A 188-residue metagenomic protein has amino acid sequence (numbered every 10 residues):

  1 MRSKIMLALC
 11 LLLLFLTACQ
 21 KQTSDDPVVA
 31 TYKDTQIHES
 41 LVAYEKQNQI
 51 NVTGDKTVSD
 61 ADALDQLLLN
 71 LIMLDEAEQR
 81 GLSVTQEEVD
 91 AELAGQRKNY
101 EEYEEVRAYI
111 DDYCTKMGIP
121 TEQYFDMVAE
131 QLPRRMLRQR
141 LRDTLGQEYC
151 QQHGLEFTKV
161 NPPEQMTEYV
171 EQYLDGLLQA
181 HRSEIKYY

Functional and structural regions predicted by a protein language model:
M1-A61, F157-Y188: Short, low-structural-confidence N-terminal segments
K21-F125: N-terminal targeting/tethering segments
K56-Q79, S83, I110-S183: Solvent-exposed, amphipathic alpha-helical "stalk/arm" or coiled-coil-like segments used as scaffolds
